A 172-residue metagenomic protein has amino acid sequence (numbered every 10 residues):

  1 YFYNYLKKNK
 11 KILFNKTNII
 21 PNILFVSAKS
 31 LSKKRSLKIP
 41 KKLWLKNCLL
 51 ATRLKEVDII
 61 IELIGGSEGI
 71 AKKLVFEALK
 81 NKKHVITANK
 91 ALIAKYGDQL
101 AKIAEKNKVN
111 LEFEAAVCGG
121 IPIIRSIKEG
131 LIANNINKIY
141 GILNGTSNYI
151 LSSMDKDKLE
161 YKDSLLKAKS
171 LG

Functional and structural regions predicted by a protein language model:
Y1-N81: N-terminal glycine-/serine-/threonine-rich beta1-alpha1-beta2 phosphate-ribose binding loop of Rossmann-like
L6-K10, Y96, A104, L131 (+1 more regions): Active-site catalytic pocket residues across diverse enzymes, especially alpha/beta-hydrolases
W44-K46, I61-E62, I86-A88, L111-A115 (+1 more regions): General beta-strand structural signal in soluble alpha/beta enzymes
I61, G65, L92, N148: Short, glycine/acidic-enriched loop or turn micro-motifs at the edges of active sites
G66-N81, A88-E129: Rossmann-fold NAD(P)-binding glycine/threonine-rich loop
N81-H84, G145: Glycine-enriched alpha-helix->loop->beta-strand junction motifs that scaffold or abut catalytic
G97-D98, N110-G172: Core active-site phosphate/anionic-ligand binding loop and the adjoining beta-turn-alpha structural block in enzyme
